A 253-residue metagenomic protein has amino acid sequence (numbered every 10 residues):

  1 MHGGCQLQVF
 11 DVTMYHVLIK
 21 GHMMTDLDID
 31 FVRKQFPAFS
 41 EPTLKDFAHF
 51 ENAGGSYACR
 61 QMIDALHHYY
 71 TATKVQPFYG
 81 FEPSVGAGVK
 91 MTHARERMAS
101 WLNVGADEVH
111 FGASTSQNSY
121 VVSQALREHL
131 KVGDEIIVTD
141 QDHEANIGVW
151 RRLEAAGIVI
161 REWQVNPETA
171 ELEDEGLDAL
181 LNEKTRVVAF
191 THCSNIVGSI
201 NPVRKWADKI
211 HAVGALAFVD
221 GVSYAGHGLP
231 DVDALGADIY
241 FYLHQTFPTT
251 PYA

Functional and structural regions predicted by a protein language model:
D11-A253: Pyridoxal 5′-phosphate
